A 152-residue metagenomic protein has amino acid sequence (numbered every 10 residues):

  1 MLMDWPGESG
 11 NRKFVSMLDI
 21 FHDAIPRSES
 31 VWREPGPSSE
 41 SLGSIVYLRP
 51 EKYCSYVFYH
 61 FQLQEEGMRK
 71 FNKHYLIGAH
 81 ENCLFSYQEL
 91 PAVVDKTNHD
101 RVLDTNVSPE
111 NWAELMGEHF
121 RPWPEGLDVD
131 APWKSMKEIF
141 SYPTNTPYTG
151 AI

Functional and structural regions predicted by a protein language model:
M1-S16, K70-N72, P91-K137: An amphipathic, aromatic/His-enriched active-site/gating alpha helix that lines ligand/cofactor pockets
W5-G36: A glycine-rich, hydrophobic loop/mini-helix early in the fold
D23-S28, W123, L127-I152: Acidic/histidine-enriched, glycine/proline-rich intrinsically disordered or flexible terminal extensions
R33-S38, L76-G78: Short, conserved, surface-exposed binding loops centered on an aromatic residue
G36-C54: Short glycine-/aliphatic-rich beta-strand segments at the starts of folded cytosolic domains
S44, Y56, H60, S86: Hydrophobic pocket/interface hotspot
K52-K73: Short amphipathic alpha-helical segments
E66-D95: Short, glycine- and small/hydrophobic-rich beta-strand elements in well-ordered beta-sheets
